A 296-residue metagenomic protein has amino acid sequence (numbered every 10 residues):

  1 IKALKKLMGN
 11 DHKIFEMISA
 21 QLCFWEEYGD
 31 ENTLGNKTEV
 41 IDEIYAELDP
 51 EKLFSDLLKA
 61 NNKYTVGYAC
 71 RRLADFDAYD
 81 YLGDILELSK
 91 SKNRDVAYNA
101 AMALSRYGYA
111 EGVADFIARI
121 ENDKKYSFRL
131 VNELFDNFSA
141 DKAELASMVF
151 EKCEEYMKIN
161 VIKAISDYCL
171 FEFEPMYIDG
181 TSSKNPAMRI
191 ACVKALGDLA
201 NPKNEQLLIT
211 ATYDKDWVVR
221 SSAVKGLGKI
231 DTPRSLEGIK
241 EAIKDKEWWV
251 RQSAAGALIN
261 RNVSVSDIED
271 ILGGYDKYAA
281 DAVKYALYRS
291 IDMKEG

Functional and structural regions predicted by a protein language model:
I1-L53, L58-G67, G256, G274 (+1 more regions): N-terminal alpha-helical scaffold/docking segments in eukaryotic complex subunits
K6, N32-Y45, G67-F76, Y98-Y109 (+10 more regions): Structural detector for internal amphipathic alpha-helices that build alpha-solenoid repeat scaffolds
F15, I44-L58, A78-S89, Y109-I120 (+6 more regions): Amphipathic alpha-helical scaffolding segments comprising HEAT/armadillo-like alpha-solenoid repeats
E26, V218, W249-V250: Short linear interaction motif-like sites in intrinsically disordered regions of transcription factors
Y28-E31, Y64-T65, E121-K125, E151-K152: A broad, low-specificity signal for short, low-complexity segments enriched in glycine/proline and polar/charged
N61-N62, K92-R94, D123-S127, C153-E154 (+4 more regions): Short inter-helical turns and helix N-cap capping residues of alpha-solenoid HEAT/ARM repeat scaffolds
